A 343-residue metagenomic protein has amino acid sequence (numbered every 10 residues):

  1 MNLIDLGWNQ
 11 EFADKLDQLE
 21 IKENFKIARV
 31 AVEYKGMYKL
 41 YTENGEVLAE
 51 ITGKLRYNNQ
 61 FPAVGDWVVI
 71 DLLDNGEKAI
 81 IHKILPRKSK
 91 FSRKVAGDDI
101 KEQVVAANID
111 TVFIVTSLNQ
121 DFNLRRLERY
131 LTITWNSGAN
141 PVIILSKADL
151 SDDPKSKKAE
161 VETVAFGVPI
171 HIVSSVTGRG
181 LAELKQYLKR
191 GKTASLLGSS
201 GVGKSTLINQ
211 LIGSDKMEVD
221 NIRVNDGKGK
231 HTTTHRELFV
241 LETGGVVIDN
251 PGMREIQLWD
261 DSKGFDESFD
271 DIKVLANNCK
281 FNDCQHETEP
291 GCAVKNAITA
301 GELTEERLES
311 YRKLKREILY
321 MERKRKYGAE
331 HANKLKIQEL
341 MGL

Functional and structural regions predicted by a protein language model:
M1-L124: N-terminal accessory targeting/assembly segments
D17, S117, T132-W135, D149 (+8 more regions): Signal for well-folded cores of large energy- and translation-related assemblies
N24, Q60-V68, L72-N75, P86 (+4 more regions): Helix-rich effector regions associated with P-loop NTPase G domains
V105-G167: Phosphate-binding glycine-rich loops and their immediate beta-loop-alpha structural context
F122, S151-D152, R179, R254-I256: Catalytic P-loop NTPase motifs of RecA-like helicase/translocase cores
N140, K147-V202: Canonical P-loop GTPase G-domain recognition
K204-D220: A conserved segment at the C-terminal end of the G1
